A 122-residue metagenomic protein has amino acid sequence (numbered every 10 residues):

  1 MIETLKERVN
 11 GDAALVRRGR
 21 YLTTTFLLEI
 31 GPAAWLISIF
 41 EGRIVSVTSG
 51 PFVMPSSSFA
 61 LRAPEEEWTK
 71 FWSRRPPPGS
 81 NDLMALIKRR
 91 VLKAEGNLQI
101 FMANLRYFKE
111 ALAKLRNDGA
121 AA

Functional and structural regions predicted by a protein language model:
M1-A122: Feature captures hydrophobic
